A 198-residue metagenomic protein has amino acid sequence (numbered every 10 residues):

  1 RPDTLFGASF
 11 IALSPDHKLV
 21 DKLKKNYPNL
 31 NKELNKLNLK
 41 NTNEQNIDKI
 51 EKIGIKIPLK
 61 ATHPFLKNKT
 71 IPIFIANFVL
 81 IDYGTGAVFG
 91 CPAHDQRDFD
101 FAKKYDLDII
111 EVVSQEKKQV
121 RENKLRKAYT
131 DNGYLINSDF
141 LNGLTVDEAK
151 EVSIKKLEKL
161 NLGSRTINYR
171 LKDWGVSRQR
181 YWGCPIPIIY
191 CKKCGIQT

Functional and structural regions predicted by a protein language model:
P2-I109, V113-S114: NTP-handling and nucleic-acid-processing catalytic cores
A87-T198: Residue patterns forming the tRNA-binding/recognition surfaces of aminoacyl-tRNA synthetases and related DALR
